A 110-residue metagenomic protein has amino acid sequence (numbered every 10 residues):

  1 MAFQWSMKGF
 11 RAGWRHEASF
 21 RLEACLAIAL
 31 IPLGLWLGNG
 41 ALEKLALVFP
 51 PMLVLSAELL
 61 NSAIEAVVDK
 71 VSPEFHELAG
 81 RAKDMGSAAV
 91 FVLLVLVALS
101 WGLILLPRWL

Functional and structural regions predicted by a protein language model:
M1-A63, V71, F75, K83 (+1 more regions): Hydrophobic alpha-helical transmembrane segments
A66: Walker B catalytic acidic pair
A79: Histidine-centered, metal-coordinating catalytic motifs and their short helical/loop contexts
